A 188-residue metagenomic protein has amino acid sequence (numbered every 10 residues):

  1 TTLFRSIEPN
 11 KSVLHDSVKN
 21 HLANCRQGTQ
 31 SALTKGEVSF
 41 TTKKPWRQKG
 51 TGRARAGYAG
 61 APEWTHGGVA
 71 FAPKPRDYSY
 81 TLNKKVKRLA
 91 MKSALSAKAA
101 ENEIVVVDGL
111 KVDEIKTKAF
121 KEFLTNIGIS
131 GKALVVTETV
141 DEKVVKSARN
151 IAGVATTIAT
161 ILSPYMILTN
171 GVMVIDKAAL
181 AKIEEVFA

Functional and structural regions predicted by a protein language model:
T1-Q27, A72-A188: Extended polybasic, low-complexity segments that bind anionic RNA or targeting/receptor surfaces
S12-K49: A short, flexible low-complexity segment enriched in Lys/Arg and Gly/Pro that occurs in N-terminal basic tails
V38-A72: Glycine/serine-rich anion-binding loops at beta->alpha junctions that coordinate negatively charged ligand groups
